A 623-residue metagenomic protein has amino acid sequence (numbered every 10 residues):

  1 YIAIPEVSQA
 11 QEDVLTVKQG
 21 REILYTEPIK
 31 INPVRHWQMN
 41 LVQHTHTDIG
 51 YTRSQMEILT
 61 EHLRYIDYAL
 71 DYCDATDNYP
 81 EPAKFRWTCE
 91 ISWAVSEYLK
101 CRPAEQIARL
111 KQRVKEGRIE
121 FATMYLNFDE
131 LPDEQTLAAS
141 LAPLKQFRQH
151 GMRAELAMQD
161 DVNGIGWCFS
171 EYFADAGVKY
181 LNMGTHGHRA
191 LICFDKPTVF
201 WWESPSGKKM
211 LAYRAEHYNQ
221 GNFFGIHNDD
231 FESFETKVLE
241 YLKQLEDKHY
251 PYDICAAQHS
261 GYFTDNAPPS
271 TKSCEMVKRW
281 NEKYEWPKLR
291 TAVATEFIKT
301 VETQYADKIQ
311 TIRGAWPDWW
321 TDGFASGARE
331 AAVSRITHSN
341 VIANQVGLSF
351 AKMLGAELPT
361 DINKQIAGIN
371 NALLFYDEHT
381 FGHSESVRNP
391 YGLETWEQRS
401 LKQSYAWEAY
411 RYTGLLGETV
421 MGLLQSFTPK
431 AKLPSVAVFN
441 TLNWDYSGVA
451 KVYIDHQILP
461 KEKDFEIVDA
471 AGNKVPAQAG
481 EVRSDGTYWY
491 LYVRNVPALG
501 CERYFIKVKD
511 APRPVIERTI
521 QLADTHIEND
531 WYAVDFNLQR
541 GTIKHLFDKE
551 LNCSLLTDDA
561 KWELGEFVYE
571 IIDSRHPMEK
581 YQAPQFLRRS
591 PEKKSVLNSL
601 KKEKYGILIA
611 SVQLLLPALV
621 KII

Functional and structural regions predicted by a protein language model:
Y1-L131, R148, A343-V346, A351 (+1 more regions): N-terminal catalytic cores of secreted or lumenal carbohydrate-active enzymes
W37-Q38, P80-R86, K115-E120, H150-E155 (+4 more regions): Loop/turn elements at helix/coil->beta-strand transitions in domains of secreted/extracellular proteins
Q38-N40, T45-D48, P197-F427, T441 (+1 more regions): Active-site and substrate-binding clefts of carbohydrate-active enzymes
T45-R64, E90-L99, A122-L137, M152-N163 (+3 more regions): The substrate-binding groove and active-site-proximal loops of carbohydrate-active enzymes, especially glycoside
K84, Q135, K145, L156-Q159 (+6 more regions): Gly/Pro-rich turn-and-neighbor structural signature
A108-E116, G166-D229: Surface-exposed loop and adjacent secondary-structure segments within mature catalytic domains
L137-D175, E240-Q258: CE4/NodB-like, metal-dependent polysaccharide N-deacetylase domain that modifies extracellular/periplasmic N-acetylated
N363, A367, F375-I623: Catalytic and substrate-binding regions of extracellular carbohydrate-active enzymes, especially polysaccharide lyases
